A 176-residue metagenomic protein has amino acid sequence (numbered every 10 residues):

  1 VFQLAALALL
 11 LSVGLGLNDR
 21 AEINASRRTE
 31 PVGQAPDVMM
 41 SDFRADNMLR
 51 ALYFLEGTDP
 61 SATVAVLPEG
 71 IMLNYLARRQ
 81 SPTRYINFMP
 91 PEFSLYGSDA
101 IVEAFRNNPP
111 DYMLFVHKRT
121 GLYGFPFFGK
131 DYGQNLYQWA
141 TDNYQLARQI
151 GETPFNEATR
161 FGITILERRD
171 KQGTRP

Functional and structural regions predicted by a protein language model:
V1-N24: Signature aromatic-anchored transmembrane alpha helix within multi-pass, membrane-resident enzymes that catalyze glycan
F2-L4, V64, P68, F127 (+2 more regions): Short, well-ordered helical secondary-structure segments
I23, E30-P31, K171-Q172: Sequence-pattern detector for short linear motifs and compositional/periodic biases rather than a specific fold
S26, E30-V32, P36-E92, I101-L122 (+1 more regions): Short periplasmic/luminal acceptor-recognition loop of GT-C membrane glycosyltransferases, typified by
M48-L49, L95-D99, K130-Q134: Structural motif corresponding to alpha-helix initiation and N-cap regions
R78-R79, Y96-D99, F128, G162: Surface-exposed beta-strand edges and their flanking turn/coil or helix-capping segments
Y112-P176: Aromatic/acidic, Gly/Pro-rich catalytic loop(s) in extracytoplasmic/lumenal soluble domains of multi-pass membrane
